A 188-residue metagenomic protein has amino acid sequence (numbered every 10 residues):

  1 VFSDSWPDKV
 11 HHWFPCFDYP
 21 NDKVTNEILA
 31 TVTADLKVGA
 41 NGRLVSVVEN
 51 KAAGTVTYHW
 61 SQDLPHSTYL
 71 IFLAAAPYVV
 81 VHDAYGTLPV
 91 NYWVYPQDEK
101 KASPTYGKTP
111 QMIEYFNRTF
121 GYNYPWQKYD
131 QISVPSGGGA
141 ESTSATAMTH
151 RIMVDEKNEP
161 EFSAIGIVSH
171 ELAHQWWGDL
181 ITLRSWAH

Functional and structural regions predicted by a protein language model:
S3-D8, P15-S169, H188: Hydrophobic helix-coil surface modules that form long, contiguous segments used for peptide/substrate interaction
L172-A187: Catalytic Zn2+-binding segment of zinc metalloproteases
